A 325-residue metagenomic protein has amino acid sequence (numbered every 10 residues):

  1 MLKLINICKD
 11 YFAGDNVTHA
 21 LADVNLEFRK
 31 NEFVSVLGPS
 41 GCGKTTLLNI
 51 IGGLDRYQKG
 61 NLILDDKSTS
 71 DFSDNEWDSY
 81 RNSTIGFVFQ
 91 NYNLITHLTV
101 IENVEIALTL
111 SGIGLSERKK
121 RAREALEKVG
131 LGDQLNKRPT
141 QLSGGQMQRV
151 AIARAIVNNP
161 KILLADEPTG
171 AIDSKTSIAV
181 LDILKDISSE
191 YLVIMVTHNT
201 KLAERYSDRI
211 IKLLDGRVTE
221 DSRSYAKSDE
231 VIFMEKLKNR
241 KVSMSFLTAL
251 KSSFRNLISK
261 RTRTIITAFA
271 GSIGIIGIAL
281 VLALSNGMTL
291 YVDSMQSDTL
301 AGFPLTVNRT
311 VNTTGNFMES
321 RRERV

Functional and structural regions predicted by a protein language model:
G52: Helix-to-loop junction immediately C-terminal to a conserved catalytic motif
S68, E105, T109-G112, S116-D133: Conserved ABC ATPase "signature" region
N82, K137-T140, V157-N158, S189: Conserved signature/switch motifs of ABC ATPase nucleotide-binding domains
L98-I106: Short coil-to-helix segment of the ABC ATPase nucleotide-binding domain corresponding to the Q-loop/switch region
R138-Q148: Conserved ABC ATPase signature
L163-D166: Catalytic Walker B motif of ABC-type/P-loop ATPase nucleotide-binding domains
R263, I276-T306: Alpha-helical transmembrane segments
